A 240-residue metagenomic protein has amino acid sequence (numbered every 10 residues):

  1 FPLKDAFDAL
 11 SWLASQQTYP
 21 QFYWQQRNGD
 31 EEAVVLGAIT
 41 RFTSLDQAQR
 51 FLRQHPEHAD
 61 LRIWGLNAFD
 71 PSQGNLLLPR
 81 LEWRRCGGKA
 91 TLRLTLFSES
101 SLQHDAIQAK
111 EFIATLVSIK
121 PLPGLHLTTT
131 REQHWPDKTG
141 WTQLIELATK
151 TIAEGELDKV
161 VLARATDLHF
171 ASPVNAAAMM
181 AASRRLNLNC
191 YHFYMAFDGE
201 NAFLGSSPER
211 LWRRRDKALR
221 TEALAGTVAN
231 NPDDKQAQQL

Functional and structural regions predicted by a protein language model:
F1-H55, D167-F170: Short Lys/Arg-enriched alpha/beta "domain-start" segment
T18-Q26, R62-W64, D158-V160, C190-M195: A short, Trp-centered hydrophobic/proline-enriched beta-strand micro-motif
N28-G37, G74-N75, S98-A106, N201-L204 (+1 more regions): Short, surface-exposed beta-strand/loop "edge" segments at domain boundaries and coil↔beta transitions
L45-L168: Non-catalytic accessory segments adjacent to catalytic cores
N67-A68, T166, F197-G199, R210 (+1 more regions): Short, flexible loop/turn elements at secondary-structure junctions
G87-L116, S206, L211-L240: Cytosolic ligand/metal-binding cores
T142-Q143, L147-D158, R185-N187, F197-G199 (+2 more regions): Secondary-structure boundary elements
A171-L219: SIR2/sirtuin-family catalytic core signature
